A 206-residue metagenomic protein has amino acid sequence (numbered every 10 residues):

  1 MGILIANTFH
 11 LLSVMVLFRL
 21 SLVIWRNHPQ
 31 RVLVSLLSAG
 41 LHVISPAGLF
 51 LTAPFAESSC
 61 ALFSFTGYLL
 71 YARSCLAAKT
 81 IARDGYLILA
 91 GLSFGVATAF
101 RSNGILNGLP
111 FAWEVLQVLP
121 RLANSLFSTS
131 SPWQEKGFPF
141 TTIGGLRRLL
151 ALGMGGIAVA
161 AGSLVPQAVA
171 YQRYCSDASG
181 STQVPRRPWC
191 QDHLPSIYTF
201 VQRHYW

Functional and structural regions predicted by a protein language model:
G2-V16, C60-F63: Transmembrane alpha-helices of multi-pass, membrane-embedded glycan-processing enzymes that use lipid-linked
L4-T8, L36, G40-I44, T66 (+4 more regions): Residue-level signature of the transmembrane alpha-helical core of multi-pass small-molecule transporters
L12, L17-I44: Transmembrane-helix signature of polytopic, membrane-embedded enzymes that assemble or transfer cell-envelope glycans
W25, L70-L76, W113-R121: Structural signal for the C-terminal ends of transmembrane alpha-helices and the immediately following loop
L41-I44, S59-K79, Y86-A90, P110: Specific aromatic-rich, kink-prone transmembrane helix
A47-C60: Short acidic/glycine- and proline-prone juxtamembrane loop motifs at membrane-interface regions of multi-pass membrane
V96-W206: Membrane-lumen/periplasm interface segments of specific transmembrane helices in polyprenyl phosphate-linked
